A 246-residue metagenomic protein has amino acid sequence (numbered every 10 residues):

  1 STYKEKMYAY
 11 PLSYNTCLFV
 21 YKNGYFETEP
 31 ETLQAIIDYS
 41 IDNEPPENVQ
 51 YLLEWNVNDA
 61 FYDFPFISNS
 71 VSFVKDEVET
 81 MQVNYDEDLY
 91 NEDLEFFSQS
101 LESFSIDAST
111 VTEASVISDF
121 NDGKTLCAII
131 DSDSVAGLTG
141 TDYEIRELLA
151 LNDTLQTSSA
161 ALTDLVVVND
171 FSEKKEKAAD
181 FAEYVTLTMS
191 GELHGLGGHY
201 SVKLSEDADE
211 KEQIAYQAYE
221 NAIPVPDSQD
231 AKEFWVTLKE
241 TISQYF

Functional and structural regions predicted by a protein language model:
S1-E31, N56-E79, A160-V168, F234-S243: Periplasmic solute-binding protein
G24-E31, S103, F171-A178: Short helix-loop capping/hinge motifs at secondary-structure junctions, enriched in acidic/polar residues
T28, S72-E92, A150-S158: Short, solvent-exposed loop/beta-turn-alpha elements that line the ligand-binding surface or hinge of extracytoplasmic
D38-D42, E102, E113-A128, E240 (+1 more regions): Short helices/loops that flank or line small-molecule/ion binding pockets
E79-T112: Glycine-centered hinge/linker elements that transmit conformational signals in sensory and ligand-binding systems
I129-Y143: A ligand-binding cleft/hinge motif common to bilobed small-molecule-binding domains
T139-Y200: Extracytoplasmic/periplasmic substrate-recognition and gating elements
A160, H194-F246: C-terminal capping/gating helix-and-loop segments adjacent to ligand/active sites or protein-protein/ligand interfaces
